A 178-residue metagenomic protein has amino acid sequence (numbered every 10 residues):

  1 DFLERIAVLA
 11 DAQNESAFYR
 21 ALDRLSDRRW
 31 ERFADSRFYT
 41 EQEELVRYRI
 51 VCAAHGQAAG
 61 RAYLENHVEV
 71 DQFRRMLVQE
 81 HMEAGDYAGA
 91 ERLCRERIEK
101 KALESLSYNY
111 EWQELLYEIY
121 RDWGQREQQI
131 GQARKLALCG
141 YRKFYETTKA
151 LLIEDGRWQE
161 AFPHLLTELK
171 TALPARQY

Functional and structural regions predicted by a protein language model:
D1-Y178: Eukaryote-biased, non-catalytic alpha-solenoid scaffold regions
